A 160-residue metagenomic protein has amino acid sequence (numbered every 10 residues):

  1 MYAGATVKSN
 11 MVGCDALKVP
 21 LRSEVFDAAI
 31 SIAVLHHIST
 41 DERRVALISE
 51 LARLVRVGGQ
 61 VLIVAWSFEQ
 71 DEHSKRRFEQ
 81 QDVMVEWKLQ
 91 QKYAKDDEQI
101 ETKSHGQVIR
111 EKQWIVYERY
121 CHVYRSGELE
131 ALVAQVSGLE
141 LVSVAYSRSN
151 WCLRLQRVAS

Functional and structural regions predicted by a protein language model:
M1-L21, E42, A46-S49, R56-S160: Class I (Rossmann-like) S-adenosyl-L-methionine-dependent methyltransferase catalytic domain, capturing the SAM-binding
F26-D27: Local beta-strand N-terminus motif with an aromatic residue
I30: A conserved beta-strand element that flanks and buttresses the S-adenosyl-L-methionine
V34: Hydrophobic adenine-recognition pocket in adenosine-nucleotide-binding enzymes
H37-T40: A short His-aromatic
